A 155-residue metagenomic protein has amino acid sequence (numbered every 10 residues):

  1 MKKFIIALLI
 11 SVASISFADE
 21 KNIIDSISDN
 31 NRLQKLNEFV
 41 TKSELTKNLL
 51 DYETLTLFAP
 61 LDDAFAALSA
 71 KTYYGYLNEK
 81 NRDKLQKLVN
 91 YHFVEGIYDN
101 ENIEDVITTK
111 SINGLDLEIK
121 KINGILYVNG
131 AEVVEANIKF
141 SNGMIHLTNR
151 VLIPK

Functional and structural regions predicted by a protein language model:
M1-K2, T109: Generic cytosolic/nucleocytoplasmic N-terminal low-complexity/intrinsically disordered segments
K2-K3, T41: Bacterial Sec-dependent N-terminal signal peptides
F4-A13: Sec-dependent N-terminal signal peptides
S16-K155: Mature, structured domains of secreted/extracytosolic soluble proteins
